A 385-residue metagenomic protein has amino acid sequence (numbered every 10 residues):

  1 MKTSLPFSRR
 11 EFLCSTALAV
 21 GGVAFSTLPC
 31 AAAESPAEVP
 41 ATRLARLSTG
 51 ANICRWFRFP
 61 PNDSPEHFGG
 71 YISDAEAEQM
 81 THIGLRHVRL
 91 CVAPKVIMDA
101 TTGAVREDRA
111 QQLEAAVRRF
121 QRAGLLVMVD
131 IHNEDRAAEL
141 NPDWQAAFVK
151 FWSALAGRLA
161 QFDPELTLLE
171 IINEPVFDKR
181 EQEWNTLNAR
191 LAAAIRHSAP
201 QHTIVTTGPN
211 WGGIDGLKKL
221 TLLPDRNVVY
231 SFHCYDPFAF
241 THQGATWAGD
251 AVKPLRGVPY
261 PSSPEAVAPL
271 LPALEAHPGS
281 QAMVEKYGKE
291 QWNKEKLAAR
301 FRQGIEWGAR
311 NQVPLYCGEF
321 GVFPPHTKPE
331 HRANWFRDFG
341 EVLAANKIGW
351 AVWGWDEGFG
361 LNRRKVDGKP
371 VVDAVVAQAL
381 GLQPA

Functional and structural regions predicted by a protein language model:
K2-V20: N-terminal secretory signal peptides and thylakoid transit peptides that target proteins across membranes
P6, G70-D74, A110, A298-F301 (+1 more regions): Structural motif corresponding to alpha-helix initiation and N-cap regions
T27-A45: C-terminal segment of N-terminal export signals and the immediately downstream linker at the start of the mature
L44-T203, G208-G216, N227, F359 (+2 more regions): Active-site mouth of glycoside hydrolases
N62, F240-G244, G354, N362-R363: Short conserved micro-motifs at the rims of enzyme active sites and ligand-binding pockets
V149-Q291, R302-V322, A345-N346: Active-site region of glycoside hydrolase catalytic domains
H326-A385: Aromatic-rich peripheral "rim/lid" segments of glycoside hydrolase catalytic domains that contact and position glycan
